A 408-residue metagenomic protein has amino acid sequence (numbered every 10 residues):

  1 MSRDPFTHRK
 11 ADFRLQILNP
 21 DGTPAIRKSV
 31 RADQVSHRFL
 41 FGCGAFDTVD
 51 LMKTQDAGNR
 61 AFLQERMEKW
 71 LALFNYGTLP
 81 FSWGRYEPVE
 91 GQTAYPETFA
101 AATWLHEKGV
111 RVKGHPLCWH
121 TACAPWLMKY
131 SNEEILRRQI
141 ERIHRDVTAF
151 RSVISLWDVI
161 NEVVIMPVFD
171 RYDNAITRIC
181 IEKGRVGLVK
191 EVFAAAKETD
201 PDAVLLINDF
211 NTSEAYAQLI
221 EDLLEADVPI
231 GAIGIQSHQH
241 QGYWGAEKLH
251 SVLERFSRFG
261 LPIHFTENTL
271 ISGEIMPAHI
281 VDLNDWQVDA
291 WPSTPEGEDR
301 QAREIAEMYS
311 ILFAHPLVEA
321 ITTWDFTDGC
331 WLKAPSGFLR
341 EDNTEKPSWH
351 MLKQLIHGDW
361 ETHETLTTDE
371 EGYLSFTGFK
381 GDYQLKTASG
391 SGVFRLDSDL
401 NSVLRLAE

Functional and structural regions predicted by a protein language model:
M1-D50, Y76, P88, K113 (+4 more regions): Beta-strand-rich domain onsets/edges
M1-S2, F6, L18-P20, Q34-K53 (+9 more regions): Cell-envelope and extracellular/periplasmic
A11, I135-R138, A149, D158-A195 (+3 more regions): Aromatic-rich peripheral "rim/lid" segments of glycoside hydrolase catalytic domains that contact and position glycan
F41-A45, F74-L79, V110-P116, S155-V159 (+4 more regions): Hydrophobic faces of well-ordered beta-strands that scaffold small-molecule active sites in alpha/beta enzyme cores
V49, T54-A61, A175-N284: Noncatalytic carbohydrate-binding groove/subsite architecture in carbohydrate-active enzymes
Q55-G58, F62-A72, L374-D382: Short Pro-Gly-centered beta-turn/loop motif in secreted/extracellular proteins
E65-L73, A94-W104, R142, D146 (+5 more regions): A general structural detector for well-ordered alpha-helical segments in enzyme core domains, enriched
A72, Y76-E90, E97-V204, F210: Substrate-binding cleft and catalytic face of glycoside hydrolase catalytic domains, especially the flexible beta-alpha
